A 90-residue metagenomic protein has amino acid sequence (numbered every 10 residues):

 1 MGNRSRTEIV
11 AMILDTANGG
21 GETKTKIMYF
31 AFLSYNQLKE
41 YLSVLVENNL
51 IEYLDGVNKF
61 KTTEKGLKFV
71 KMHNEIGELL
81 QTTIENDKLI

Functional and structural regions predicted by a protein language model:
M1-N3: Short amphipathic alpha-helical boundary/capping segments
T7-E22: Short amphipathic alpha-helical interface segments
M12, V44, F69-M72: Residue-level recognition of specific faces of alpha-helices
G21-F30: Short acidic, hydrophobic short linear motifs in intrinsically disordered regions
F32-E47: Short amphipathic alpha-helical interaction segments
V46-D55: A short, conserved structural fragment
N58-H73: Basic, amphipathic "hinge/linker" alpha-helix immediately C-terminal to the N-terminal HTH DNA-binding motif
E75-I90: Amphipathic alpha-helical dimerization/coiled-coil segments that flank or bridge DNA-binding/regulatory modules
